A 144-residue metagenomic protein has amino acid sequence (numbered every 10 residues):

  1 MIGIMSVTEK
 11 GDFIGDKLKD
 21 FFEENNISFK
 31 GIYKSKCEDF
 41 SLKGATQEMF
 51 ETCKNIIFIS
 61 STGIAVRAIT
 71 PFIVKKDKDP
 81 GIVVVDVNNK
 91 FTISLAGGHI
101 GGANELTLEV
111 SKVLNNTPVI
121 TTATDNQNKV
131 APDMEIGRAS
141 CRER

Functional and structural regions predicted by a protein language model:
M1-G31: N-terminal basic/disordered segments at the start of proteins
G11-G15, I64-A68, A103: Short glycine/serine/threonine-rich phosphate/pyrophosphate-binding segments that cradle anionic phosphate groups
I27-E51: N-terminal beta-loop-helix "entrance" segment that forms/cooperates in small-molecule cofactor or anionic ligand
K30-S35, I57-S60, V84-V85, P118-T122: General beta-strand structural signal in soluble alpha/beta enzymes
T52-I56: Short acidic/histidine-rich motifs immediately flanking catalytic phosphotransfer sites in two-component signaling
R67-D79: Short Gly/Thr/Asp-enriched flexible loops that form oxyanion-binding sites at enzyme active sites
K78-K129: Long, charge-dense
E135-E143: Residue-level detector of conserved catalytic or cofactor/ligand-binding positions in enzyme active sites
